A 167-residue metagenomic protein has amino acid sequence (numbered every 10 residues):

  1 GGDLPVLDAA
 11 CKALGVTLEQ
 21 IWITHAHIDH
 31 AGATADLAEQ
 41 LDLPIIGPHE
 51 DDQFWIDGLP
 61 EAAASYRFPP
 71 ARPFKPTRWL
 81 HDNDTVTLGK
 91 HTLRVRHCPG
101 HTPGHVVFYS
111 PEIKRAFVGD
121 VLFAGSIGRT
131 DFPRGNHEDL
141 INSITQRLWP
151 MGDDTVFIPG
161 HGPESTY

Functional and structural regions predicted by a protein language model:
G1-L14, V107-G119: Conserved beta-strand hairpin/beta-sheet module of binuclear metal-dependent hydrolase folds, prominently
D3-T87, H91: Active-site HxH/HxHxD metal-binding segment of metal-dependent hydrolases
E61-S65, T85, H91-Y167: Metallo-beta-lactamase
